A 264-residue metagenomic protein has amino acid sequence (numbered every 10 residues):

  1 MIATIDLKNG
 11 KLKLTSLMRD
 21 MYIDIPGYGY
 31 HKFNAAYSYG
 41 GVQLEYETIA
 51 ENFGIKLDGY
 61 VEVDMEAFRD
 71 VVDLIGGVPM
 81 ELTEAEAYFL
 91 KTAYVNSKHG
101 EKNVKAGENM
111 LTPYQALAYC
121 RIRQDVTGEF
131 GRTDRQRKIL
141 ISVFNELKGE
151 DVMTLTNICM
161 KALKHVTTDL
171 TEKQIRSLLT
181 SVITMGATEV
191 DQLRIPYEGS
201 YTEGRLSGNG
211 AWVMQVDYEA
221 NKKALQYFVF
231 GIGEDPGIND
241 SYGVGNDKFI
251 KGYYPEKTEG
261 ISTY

Functional and structural regions predicted by a protein language model:
M1-Y37, M214-Q215: Extracytoplasmic strand-loop-helix segments at the start of, or within, the mature domains of secreted/periplasmic
L7, Y22, S38, A50-G54 (+6 more regions): Sec-exported extracytoplasmic/periplasmic mature domains
Y30, N34, V42-A50, M65-R69 (+8 more regions): Extracytoplasmic/secreted envelope proteins and their assembly/folding machinery, especially bacterial periplasmic
H31-Y39, G54-G59, R123-G131, F144-G149 (+2 more regions): Second-shell loop/turn segments in exported
A36-K102, D169-T171: Amphipathic, coiled-coil-like alpha-helical scaffolding segments used for oligomerization/assembly
D70-T154: Flexible, polar/acidic helix-loop-strand segments at domain edges
A85-A93, M153-V166, L179, G243: Acidic/histidine-enriched alpha-helical segments
T168-Y264: C-terminal solvent-exposed extensions
